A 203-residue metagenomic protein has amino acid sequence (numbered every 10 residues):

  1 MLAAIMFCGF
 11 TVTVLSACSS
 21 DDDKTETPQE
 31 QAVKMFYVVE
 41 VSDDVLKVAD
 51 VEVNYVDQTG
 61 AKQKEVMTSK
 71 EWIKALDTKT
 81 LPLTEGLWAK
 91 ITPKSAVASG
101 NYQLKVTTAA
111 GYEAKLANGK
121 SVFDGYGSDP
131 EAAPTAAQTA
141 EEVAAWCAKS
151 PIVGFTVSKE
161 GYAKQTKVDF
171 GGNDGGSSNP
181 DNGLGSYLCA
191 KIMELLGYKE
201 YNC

Functional and structural regions predicted by a protein language model:
M1-I5: Bacterial N-terminal signal peptides that target proteins for export
F10-V38, N202-C203: Bacterial Sec-dependent N-terminal signal peptides
E30-V41, P82-I91: Noncatalytic modules at the cell exterior or secretory-pathway interfaces, chiefly beta-strand-rich lectin/adhesion
S42-L46, K94-Q103: Extended, low-complexity, turn-rich repeat/linker tracts enriched in Gly/Pro/Ser/Thr and Asp/Glu that occur
D44-Q58: Short, ordered, surface-exposed loop/turn motifs in non-cytosolic proteins
V56-P93: Tryptophan-paired
G100-L116: Exposed low-complexity, polar/acidic, P/S/T/G-rich flexible segments that act as propeptides, protease-susceptible
Y126-G197: C-terminal partner/receptor-binding element of secreted or periplasmic proteins
